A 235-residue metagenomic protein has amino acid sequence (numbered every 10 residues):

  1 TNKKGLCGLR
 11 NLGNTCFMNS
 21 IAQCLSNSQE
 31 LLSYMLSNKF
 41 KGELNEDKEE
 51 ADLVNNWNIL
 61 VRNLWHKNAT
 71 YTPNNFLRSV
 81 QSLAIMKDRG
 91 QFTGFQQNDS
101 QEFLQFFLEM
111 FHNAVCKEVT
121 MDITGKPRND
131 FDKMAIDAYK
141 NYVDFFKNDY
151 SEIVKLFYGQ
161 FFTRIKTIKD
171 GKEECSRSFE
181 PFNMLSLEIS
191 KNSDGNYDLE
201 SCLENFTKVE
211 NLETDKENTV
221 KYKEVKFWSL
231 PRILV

Functional and structural regions predicted by a protein language model:
T1-V235: UBL (ubiquitin/ubiquitin-like) substrate-recognition surfaces within cysteine isopeptidase catalytic folds
